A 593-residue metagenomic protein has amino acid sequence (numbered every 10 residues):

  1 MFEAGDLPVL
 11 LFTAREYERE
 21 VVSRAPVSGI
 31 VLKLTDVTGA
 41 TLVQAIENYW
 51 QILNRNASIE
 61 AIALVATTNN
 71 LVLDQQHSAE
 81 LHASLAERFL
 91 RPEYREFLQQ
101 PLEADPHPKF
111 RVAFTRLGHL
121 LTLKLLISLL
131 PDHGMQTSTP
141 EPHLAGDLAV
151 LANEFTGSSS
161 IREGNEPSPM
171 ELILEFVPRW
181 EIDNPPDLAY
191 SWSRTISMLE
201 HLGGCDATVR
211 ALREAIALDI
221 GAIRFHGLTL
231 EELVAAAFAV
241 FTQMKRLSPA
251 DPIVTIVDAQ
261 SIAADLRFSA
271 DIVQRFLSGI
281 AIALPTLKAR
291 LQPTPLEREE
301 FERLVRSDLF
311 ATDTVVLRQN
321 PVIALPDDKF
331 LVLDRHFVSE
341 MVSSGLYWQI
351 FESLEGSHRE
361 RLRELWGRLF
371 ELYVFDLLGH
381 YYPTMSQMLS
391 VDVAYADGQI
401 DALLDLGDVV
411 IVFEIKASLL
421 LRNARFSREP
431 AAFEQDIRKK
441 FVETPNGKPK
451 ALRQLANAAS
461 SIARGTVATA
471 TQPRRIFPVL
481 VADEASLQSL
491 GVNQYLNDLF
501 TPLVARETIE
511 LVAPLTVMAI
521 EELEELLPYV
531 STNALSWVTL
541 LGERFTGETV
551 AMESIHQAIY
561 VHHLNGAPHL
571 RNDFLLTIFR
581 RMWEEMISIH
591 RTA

Functional and structural regions predicted by a protein language model:
M1-R368, L372, D376, H380 (+2 more regions): Acidic, metal-dependent phosphodiester-chemistry machinery of nucleic-acid enzymes
R368, L372, A396, P449-L452 (+1 more regions): Conserved structured core elements
H380-D405: A short acidic/basic microdomain associated with nuclease active sites
D392-V393, V481-D483: Short His-Asn-centered micro-motif
Y395-Q399, L419-R422, A485-S489: Flexible loop/turn segments at secondary-structure boundaries
L404-N423: Active-site beta-strand-loop-beta-strand hairpin of nuclease catalytic cores that positions key catalytic residues
E414-I415, N423-F426, S489-N493: Short conserved micro-motifs at the rims of enzyme active sites and ligand-binding pockets
A417-V479: Catalytic cores of nucleic-acid endonucleases
